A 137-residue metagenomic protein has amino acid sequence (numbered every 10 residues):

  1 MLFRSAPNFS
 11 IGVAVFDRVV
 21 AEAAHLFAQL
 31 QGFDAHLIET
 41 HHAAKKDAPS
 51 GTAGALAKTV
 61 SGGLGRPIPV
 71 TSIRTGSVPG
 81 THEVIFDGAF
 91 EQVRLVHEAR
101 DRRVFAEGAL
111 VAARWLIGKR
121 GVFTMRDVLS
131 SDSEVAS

Functional and structural regions predicted by a protein language model:
M1-L2: Short, small-residue-biased leader/transition segments that mark boundaries at the very start of proteins
F9: Active-site PLP-lysine loop of aminotransferase-like
V15-G32, A48: Rossmann-like NAD(P)H-binding beta-loop-alpha module
Q31-S137: C-terminal substrate-binding/catalytic lobe of Rossmann-fold NAD(P)-dependent oxidoreductases
